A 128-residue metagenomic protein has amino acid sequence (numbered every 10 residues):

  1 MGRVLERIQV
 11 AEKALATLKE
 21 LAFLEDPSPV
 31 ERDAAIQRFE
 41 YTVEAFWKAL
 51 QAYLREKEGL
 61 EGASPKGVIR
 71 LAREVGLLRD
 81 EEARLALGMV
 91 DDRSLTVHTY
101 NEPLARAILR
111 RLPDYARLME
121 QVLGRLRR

Functional and structural regions predicted by a protein language model:
M1-R128: Solvent-exposed interaction patches of small proteins and small membrane subunits
